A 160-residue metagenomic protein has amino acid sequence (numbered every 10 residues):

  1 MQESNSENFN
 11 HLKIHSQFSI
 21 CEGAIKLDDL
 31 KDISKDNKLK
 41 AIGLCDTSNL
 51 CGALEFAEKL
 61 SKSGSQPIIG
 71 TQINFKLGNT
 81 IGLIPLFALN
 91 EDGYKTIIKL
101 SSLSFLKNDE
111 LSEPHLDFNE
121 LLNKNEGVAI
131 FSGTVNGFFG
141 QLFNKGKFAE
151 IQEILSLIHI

Functional and structural regions predicted by a protein language model:
M1-H159: Phosphodiester-processing cores and adjacent nucleic acid-binding clamps
